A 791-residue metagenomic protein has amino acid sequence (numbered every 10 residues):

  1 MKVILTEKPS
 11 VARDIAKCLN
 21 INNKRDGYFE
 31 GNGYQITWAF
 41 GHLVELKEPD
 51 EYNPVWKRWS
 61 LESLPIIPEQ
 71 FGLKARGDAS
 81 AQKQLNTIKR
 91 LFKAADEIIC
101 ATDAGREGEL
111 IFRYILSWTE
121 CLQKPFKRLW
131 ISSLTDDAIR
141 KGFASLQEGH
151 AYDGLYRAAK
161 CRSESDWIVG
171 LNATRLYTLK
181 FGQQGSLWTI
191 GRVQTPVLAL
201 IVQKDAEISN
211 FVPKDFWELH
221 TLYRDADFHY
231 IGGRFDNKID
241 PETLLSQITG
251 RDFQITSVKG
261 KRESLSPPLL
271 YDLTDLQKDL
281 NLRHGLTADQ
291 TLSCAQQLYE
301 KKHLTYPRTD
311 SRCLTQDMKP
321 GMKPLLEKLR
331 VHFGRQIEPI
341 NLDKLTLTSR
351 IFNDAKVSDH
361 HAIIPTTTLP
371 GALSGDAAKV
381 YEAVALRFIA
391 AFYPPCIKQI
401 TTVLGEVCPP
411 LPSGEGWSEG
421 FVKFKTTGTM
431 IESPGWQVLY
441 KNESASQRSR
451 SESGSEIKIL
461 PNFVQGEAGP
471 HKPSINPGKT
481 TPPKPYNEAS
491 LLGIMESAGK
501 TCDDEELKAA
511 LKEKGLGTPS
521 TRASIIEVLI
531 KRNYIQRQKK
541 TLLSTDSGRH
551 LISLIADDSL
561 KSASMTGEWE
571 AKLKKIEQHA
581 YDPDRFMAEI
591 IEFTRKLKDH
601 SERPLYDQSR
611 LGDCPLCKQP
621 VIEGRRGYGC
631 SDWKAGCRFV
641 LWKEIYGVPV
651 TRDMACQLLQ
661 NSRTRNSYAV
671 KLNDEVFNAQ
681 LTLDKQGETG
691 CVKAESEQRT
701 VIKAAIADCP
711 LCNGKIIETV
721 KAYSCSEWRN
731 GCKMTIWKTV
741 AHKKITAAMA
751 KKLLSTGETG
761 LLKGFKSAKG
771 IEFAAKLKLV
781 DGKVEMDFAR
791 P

Functional and structural regions predicted by a protein language model:
M1, D103-A104, Q184-L187, G260-L269 (+4 more regions): Conserved short loop/turn motifs at secondary-structure junctions
M1-S163, W167-V169, S444, P482: Intrinsically disordered, low-complexity regulatory segments
K2, A81, W118, T174 (+5 more regions): Basic, low-complexity terminal or inter-domain segments flanking catalytic cores
K8, G414-G416, G466: Glycine-biased, low-complexity coil/linker segments
P9-A16, G33-I36, F40, D78-F92 (+21 more regions): Amphipathic alpha-helical transducer elements in NTP-driven molecular machines
A138-Y223, G260-S264: C-terminal or mid-to-C-terminal helical accessory/interaction module adjacent to the motor/catalytic core
K238-Y271, Q277: Metal- or metallocofactor-binding catalytic centers and their adjacent structured scaffolds across diverse enzyme
